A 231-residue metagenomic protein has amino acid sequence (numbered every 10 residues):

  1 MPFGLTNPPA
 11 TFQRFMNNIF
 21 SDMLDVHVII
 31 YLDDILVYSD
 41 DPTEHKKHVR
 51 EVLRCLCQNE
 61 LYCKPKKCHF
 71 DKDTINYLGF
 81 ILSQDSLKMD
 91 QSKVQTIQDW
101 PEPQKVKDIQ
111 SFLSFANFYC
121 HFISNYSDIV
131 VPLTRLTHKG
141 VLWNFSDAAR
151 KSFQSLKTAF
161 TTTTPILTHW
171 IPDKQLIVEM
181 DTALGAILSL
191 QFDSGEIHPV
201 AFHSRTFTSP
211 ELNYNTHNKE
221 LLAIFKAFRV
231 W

Functional and structural regions predicted by a protein language model:
M1-T11, F192-L222, K226: A short, polar/acidic, helix/strand-boundary loop motif
P2, K88-M89, V178-M180: Short hydrophobic beta-strand that contains or immediately precedes a catalytic carboxylate
N7, V26, Y31, C57 (+1 more regions): C-terminal reverse transcriptase regions that engage the nucleic-acid substrate
M16, S21-E60, N76-S86, Q95-Q98 (+1 more regions): Catalytic palm subdomain of template-directed nucleic-acid polymerases, centered on the conserved carboxylate motif
N17-S21, N59-E60, A116-Y119, H217-W231: Metal-dependent nuclease catalytic cores in nucleic-acid-processing enzymes, especially RNase H-like/related
N18-D25, T158-I166, T208, V230: Conserved helix-loop functional segments at active or binding sites
K174-A183, I224: Two-metal-ion RNase H-like nuclease active-site motif
T182-Q191: Acidic, metal-ligating active-site segments
